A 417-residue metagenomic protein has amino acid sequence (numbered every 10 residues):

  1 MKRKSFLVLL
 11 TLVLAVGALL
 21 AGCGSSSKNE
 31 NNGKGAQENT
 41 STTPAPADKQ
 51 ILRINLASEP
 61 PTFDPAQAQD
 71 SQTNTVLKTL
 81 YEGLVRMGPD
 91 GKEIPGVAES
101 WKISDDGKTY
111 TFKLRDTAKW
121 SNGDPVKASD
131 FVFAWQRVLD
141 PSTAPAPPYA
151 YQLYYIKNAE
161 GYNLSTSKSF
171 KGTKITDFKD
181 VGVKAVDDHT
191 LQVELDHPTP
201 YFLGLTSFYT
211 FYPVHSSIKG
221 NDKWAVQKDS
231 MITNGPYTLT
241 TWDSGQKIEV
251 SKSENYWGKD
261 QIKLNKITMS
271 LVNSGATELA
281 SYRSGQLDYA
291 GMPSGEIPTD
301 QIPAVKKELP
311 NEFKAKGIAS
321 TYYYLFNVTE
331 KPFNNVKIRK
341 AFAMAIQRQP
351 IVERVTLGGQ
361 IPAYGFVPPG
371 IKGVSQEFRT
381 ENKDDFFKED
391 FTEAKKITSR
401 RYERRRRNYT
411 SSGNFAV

Functional and structural regions predicted by a protein language model:
N55-D105, I232: N-terminal lobe/hinge region of extracytoplasmic solute-binding protein
E99-Y151, Q192, P332: Aromatic- and charge-enriched surface segment that lines or borders ligand/interaction sites
K127-A134, D188-E194, G235-P236, L264-K266 (+3 more regions): Alpha-helical secondary-structure segments
R137-L139, T143-S216: Surface-exposed binding/hinge segments that line and control ligand-binding clefts or catalytic entry sites
F178-K179, D188-H189, E194-I262, K266: Gly/Pro-rich hinge or "lid" segments in bacterial periplasmic/extracellular proteins
F208, G220-A225, E254-Q301: Ligand-site clamp/hinge motif
S244, T398-V417: Ligand/substrate-recognition segments at binding pockets and active sites
P362-R401: Structural transition elements
